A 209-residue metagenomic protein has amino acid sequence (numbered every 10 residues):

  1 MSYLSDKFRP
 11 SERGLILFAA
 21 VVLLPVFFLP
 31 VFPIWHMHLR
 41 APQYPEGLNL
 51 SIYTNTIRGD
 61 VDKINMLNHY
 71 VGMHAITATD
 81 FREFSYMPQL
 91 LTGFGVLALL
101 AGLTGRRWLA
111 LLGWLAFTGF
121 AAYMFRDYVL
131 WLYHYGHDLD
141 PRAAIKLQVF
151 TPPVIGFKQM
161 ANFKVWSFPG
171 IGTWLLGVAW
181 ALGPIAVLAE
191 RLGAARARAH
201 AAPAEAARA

Functional and structural regions predicted by a protein language model:
M1-R9: Short, Lys/Arg-rich, polar N-terminal cytosolic tail immediately upstream of the first transmembrane signal-anchor
Y3-L4, G93-L139, A195-A209: Hydrophobic alpha-helical transmembrane segments of integral membrane proteins
P10-L17, L112, K164-S167, I171: Structural motif marking the loop-to-transmembrane transition
P10-L39: N-terminal signal-anchor transmembrane alpha helix
R13, L100-R106, I185-L192: Structural signal for the C-terminal ends of transmembrane alpha-helices and the immediately following loop
I16, A20-P25, R82-T104, L111-A122 (+1 more regions): Hydrophobic alpha-helical transmembrane segments
V31-E83, V129-S167: Long, glycine/tryptophan/cysteine-rich extracytoplasmic
H137-R208: Terminal transmembrane helical module of multi-pass membrane proteins
